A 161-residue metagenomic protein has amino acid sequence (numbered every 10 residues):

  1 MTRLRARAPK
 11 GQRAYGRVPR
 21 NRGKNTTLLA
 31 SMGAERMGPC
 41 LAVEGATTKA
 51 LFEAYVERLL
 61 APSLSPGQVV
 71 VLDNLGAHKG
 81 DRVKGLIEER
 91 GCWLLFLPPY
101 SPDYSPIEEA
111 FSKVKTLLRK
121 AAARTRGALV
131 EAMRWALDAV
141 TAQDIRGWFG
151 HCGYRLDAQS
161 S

Functional and structural regions predicted by a protein language model:
M1-S161: Short functional hotspots at interaction and active-site rims
